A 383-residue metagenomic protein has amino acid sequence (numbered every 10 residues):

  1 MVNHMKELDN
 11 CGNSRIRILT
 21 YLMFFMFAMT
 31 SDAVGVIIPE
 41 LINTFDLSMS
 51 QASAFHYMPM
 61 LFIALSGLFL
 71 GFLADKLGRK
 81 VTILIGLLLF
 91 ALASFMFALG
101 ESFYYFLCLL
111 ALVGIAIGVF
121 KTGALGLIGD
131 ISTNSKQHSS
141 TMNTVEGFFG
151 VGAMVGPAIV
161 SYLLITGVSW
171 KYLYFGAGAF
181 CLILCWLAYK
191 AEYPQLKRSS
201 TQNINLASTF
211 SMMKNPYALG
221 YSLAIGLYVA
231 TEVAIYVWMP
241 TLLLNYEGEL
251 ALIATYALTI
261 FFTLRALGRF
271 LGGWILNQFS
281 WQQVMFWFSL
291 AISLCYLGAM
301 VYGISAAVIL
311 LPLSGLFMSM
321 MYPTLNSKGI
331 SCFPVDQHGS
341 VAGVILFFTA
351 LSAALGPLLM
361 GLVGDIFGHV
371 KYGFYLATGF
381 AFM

Functional and structural regions predicted by a protein language model:
R15-M49, K121, L125, I235-P240 (+1 more regions): Extracytoplasmic
V34-G35, P216-T259, T263-A266: Extracytoplasmic gate region of multi-pass secondary transporters
L41-I42, L73-A74, I159-G167, L243-L244 (+2 more regions): Interfacial helix-cap and linker-helix signal at transmembrane-aqueous boundaries of multi-pass secondary transporters
D46, G78, L99-Y104, S280 (+1 more regions): Helix-breaking motifs and short loop linkers at transmembrane-helix boundaries and internal kinks in secondary membrane
Y57-G71, T259-L271: Central cavity-lining transmembrane alpha-helices of secondary-active solute carriers, predominantly the Major
L65-E101: Conserved MFS/SLC helix-loop-helix module at the cytosolic interface between two early adjacent transmembrane helices
L109-F148: Cytoplasmic helix-loop-helix junction between adjacent transmembrane helices in 12-TM secondary transporters
T144-E192: Helix-loop-helix hairpin linking two adjacent transmembrane segments in secondary transporters
